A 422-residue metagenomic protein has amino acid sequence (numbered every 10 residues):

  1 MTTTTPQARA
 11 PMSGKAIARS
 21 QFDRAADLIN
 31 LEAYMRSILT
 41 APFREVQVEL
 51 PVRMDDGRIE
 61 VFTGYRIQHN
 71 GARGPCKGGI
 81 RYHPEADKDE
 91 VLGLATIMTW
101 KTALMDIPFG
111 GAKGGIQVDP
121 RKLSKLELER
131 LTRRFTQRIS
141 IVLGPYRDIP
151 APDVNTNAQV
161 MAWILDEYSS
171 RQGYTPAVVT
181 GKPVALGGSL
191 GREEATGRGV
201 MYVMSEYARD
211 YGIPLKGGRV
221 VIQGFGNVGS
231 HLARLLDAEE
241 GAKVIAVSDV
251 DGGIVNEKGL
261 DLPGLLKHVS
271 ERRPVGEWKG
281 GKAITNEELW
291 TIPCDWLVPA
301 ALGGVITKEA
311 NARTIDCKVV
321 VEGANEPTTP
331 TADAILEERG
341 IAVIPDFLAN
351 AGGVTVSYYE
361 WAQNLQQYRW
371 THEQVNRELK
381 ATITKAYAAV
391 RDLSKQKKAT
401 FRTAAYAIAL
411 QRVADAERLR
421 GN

Functional and structural regions predicted by a protein language model:
M1-L190, M201, D415: N-terminal ligand-binding/catalytic initiation module
R9-S13, Y207-A208, A300, R313-N422: Adenosine-phosphate binding glycine-rich loop
S13, I17-S20, E45, A86-D89 (+19 more regions): Conserved active-site and cofactor/substrate-binding residues in soluble primary-metabolism enzymes
V91-L94, I164, V200-A208, L232 (+3 more regions): Buried hydrophobic packing segments
G93, R147-A151, Y174-V179, A246-D249 (+4 more regions): General beta-strand structural signal in soluble alpha/beta enzymes
T180-P183, G188-P293: Glycine-rich phosphate/diphosphate-binding loop of Rossmann-like nucleotide-binding domains
G252-V343: Rossmann-like adenosine-cofactor binding region
